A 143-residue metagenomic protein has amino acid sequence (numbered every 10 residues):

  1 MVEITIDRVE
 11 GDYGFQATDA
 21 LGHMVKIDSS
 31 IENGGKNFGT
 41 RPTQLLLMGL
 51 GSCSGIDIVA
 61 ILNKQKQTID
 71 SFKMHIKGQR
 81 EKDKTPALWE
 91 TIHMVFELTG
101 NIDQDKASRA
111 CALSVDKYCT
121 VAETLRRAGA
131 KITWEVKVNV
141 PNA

Functional and structural regions predicted by a protein language model:
M1-M48, V59-A143: Extended beta-strand/beta-hairpin segments
